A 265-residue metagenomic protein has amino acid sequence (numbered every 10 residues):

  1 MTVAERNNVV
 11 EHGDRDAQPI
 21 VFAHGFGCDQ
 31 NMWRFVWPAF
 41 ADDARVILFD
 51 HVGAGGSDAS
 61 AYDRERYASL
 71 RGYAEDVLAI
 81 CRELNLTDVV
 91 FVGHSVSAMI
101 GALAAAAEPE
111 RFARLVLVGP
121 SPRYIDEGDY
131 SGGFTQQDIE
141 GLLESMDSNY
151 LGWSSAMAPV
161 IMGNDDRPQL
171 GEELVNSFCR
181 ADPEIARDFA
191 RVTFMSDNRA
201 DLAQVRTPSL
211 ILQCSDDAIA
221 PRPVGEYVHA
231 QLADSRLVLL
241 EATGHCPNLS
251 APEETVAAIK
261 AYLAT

Functional and structural regions predicted by a protein language model:
N8-R66, I80: Conserved HGGG/HGGXW glycine-rich cap/lid loop of the alpha/beta-hydrolase fold
H24-F26, V89, G93-S95, C214: Conserved alpha/beta-hydrolase "nucleophile elbow" surrounding the catalytic nucleophile
I47-V92, V96, A257: Active-site loop/oxyanion-hole signature of alpha/beta-hydrolase fold enzymes
A102-A107, R111-S148: Flexible "cap/lid" loop of the alpha/beta hydrolase fold
D126-F134, S145-A203: Conserved alpha/beta-hydrolase catalytic His-Asp/Glu region
V205, I211-Q213: Short beta-strand/loop motif that positions the catalytic acidic residue of the alpha/beta-hydrolase fold
D216-A220: Acidic catalytic loop of the alpha/beta-hydrolase fold
S235-T265: Catalytic active-site module of serine/aspartate enzymes centered on a nucleophile-bearing elbow/loop
